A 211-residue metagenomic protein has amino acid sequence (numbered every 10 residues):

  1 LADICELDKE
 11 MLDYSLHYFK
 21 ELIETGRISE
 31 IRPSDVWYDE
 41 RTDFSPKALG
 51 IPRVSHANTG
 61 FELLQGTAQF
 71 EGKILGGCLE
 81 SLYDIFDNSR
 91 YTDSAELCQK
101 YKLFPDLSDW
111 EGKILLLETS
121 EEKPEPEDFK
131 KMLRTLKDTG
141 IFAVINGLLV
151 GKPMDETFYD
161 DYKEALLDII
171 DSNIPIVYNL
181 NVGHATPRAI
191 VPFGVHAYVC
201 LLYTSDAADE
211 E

Functional and structural regions predicted by a protein language model:
L1-I4, Y18, G194-L202: A polyampholytic, Gly/Pro-enriched intrinsically disordered region
A2-E80: Conserved anion/nucleotide-ligand pocket segment
K20, L79-D87, K130-L133, L167: Predominant activation on well-ordered alpha-helical scaffold segments within soluble catalytic domains
L75, S81-T119: Oxyanion-binding "anion nests"
P124-P126: Glycine- and Gly-Pro-enriched alpha-helical subdomains that act as flexible, kink-prone "lid/hinge" or packing modules
K130-G194: Feature captures the catalytic cores and cofactor-binding loops of soluble hydro-lyases/lyases that act on carboxylate
Y203-E211: Conserved small/polar residues in nucleotide/adenosyl-binding loops
